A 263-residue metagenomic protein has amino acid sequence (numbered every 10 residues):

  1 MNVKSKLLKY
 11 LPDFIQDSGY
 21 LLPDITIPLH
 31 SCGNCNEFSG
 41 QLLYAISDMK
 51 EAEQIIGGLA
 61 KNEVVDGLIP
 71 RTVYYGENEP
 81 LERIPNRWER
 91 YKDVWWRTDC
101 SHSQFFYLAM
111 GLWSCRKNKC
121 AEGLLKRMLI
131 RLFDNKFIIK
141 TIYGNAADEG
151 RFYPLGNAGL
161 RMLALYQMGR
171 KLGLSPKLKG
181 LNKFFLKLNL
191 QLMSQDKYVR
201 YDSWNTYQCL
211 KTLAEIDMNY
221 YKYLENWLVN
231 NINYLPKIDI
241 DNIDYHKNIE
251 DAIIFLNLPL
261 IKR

Functional and structural regions predicted by a protein language model:
M1-K9, N118, C209-R263: Terminal, non-catalytic domain-edge segments
K4-Y44: N-terminal regions that are enriched for targeting/export leaders and immediately downstream pro/stem segments
I15-C32, K50-P154: Extended ligand-binding groove/face enriched in aromatic
C35, R97-S101, R151-A158, Y198-T206: Helix-start/N-cap signature of alpha-helical segments
S39-Q54, G58, W95-W96, F106-C120 (+3 more regions): Well-ordered alpha-helical scaffold segments within catalytic/enzyme domains
A52-I55, A121-K126, L178-N182, Y220-L228: Alpha-helical repeat scaffolds
I55-E63, C115, M128, G169 (+2 more regions): Alpha-helical solenoid scaffolds that mediate protein-protein interactions, centered on TPR/SEL1-like repeats but also
L155-Q195, R200, W204: Beta-propeller domains
